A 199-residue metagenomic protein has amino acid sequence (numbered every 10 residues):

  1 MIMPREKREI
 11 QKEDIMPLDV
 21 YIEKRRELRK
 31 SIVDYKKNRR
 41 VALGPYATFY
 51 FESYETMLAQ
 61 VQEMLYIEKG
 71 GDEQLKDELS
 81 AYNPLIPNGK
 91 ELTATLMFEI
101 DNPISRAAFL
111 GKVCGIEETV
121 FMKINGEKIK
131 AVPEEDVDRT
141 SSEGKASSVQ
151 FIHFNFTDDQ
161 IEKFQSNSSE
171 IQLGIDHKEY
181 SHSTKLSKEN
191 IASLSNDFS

Functional and structural regions predicted by a protein language model:
I2-E91, E99-S199: Long, contiguous binding/interaction regions
